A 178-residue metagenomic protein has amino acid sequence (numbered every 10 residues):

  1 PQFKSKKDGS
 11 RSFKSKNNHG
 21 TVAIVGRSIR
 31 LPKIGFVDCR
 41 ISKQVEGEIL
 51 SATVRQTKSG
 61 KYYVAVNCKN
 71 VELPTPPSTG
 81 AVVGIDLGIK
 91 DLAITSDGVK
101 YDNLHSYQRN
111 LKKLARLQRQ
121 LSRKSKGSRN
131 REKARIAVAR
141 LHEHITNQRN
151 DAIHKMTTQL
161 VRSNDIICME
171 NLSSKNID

Functional and structural regions predicted by a protein language model:
P1-T57: Acidic carboxylate diad motif detector
R30, K43-E48, T53, T57-D178: Positively charged, helix-rich recognition surfaces that bind polyanionic ligands
